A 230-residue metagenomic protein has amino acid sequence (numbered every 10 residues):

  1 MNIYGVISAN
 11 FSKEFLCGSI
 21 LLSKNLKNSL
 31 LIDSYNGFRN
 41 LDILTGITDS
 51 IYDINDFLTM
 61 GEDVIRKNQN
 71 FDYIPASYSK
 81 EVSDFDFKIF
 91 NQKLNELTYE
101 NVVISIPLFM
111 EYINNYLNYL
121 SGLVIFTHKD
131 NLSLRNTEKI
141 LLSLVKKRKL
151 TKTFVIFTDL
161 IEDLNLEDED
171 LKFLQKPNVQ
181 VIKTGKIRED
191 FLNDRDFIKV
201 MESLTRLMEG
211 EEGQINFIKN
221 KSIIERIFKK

Functional and structural regions predicted by a protein language model:
N2-G37: Walker A/P-loop phosphate-binding motif and the immediately C-terminal alpha-helix
I7-N10, L31-T98: P-loop/Walker-type NTP enzyme "switch/lid" segment
S29, V102, G122-V124: Short, well-ordered beta-strand core segments
F38-R39, N131-R135, I187-R188: Short gly/pro/ser/thr-enriched loop/turn and capping motifs at secondary-structure boundaries
F85, I104-P107: Short gly/ser/thr-rich secondary-structure transition/capping motifs
E96, I106-K183: Conserved catalytic-core segment of NTP-binding enzymes
V145, L150-K230: C-terminal lobe/tail of nucleotide-utilizing enzymes
